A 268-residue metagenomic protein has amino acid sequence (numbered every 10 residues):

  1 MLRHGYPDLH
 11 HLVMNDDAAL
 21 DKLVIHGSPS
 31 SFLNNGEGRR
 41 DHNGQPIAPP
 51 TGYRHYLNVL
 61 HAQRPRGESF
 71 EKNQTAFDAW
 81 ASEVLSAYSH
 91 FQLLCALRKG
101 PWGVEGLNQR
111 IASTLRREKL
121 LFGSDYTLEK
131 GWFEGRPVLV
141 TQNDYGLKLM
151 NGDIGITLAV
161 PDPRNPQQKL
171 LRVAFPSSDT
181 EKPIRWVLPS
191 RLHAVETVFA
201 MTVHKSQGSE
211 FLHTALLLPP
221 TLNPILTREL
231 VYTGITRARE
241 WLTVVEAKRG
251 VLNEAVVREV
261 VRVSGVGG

Functional and structural regions predicted by a protein language model:
M1-V138, D144-L147: Conserved helicase motor core of P-loop NTPases
H90-L94, L121-F122, T141-D144, P189 (+2 more regions): Short hinge/gating elements
N151-G268: C-terminal accessory regions
